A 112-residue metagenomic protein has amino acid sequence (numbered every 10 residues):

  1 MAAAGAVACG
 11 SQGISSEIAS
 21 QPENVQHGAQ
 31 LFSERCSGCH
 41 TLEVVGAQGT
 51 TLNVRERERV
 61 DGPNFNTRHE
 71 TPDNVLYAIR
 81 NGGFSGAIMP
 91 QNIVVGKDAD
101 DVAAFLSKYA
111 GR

Functional and structural regions predicted by a protein language model:
M1-A2: Sec-dependent N-terminal signal peptides
G5-A8: C-terminal motif of bacterial Sec signal peptides marking the signal peptidase cleavage site
S11-S16, Q21-E23, A29-N64, N81-I88 (+1 more regions): Periplasmic/extracellular electron-transfer cofactor-ligation site, primarily the c-type cytochrome heme-c attachment
G28, V102: Hydrophobic pocket/interface hotspot
E56-Y77, I88-D101, Y109: Electron-transfer interface patches adjacent to heme c in soluble/periplasmic c-type cytochromes and di-/multiheme
